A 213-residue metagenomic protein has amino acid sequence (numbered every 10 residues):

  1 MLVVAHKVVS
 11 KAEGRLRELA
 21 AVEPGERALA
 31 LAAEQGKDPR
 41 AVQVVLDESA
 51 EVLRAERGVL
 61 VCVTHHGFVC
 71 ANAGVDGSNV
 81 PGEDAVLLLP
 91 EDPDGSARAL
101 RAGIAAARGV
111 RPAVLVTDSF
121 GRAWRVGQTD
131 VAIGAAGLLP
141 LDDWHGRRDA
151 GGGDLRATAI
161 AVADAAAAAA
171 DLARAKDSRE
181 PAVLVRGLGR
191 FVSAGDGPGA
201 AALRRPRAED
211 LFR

Functional and structural regions predicted by a protein language model:
H6, L16-V22, R27-L88, A107-R213: A structural signal for small-residue-enriched, beta-sheet-centric alpha/beta enzyme cores and oligomeric scaffold folds
S10-A12: N-terminal active-site beta-alpha-beta segment that forms phosphate/nucleotide-binding and substrate-recognition loops
E91-R108: Phosphate-interacting basic helix/loop segments used at nucleotide- and nucleic-acid interfaces
